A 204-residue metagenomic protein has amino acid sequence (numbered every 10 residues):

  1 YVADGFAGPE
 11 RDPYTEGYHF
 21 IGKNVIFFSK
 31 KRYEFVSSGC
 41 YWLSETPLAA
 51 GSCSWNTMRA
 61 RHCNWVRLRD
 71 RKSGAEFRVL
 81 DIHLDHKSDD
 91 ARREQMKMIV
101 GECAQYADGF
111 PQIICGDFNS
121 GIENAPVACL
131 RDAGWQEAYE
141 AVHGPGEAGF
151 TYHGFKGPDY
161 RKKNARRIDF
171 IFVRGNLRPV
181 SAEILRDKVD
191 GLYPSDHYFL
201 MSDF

Functional and structural regions predicted by a protein language model:
Y1-A3, A75-F77, D108-P111, W135: Loop/turn elements at helix/coil->beta-strand transitions in domains of secreted/extracellular proteins
Y1-E76, E183-L185: Structured beta-strand-rich core segments of catalytic domains in phosphoester-bond hydrolases
E10-R11, D85-S88, N119-G121: Short, catalytically relevant binding-site loops at active-site mouths
R32, R67, D90, E94 (+2 more regions): Metal-dependent phosphoester-hydrolase catalytic domains
C40-L43, I82-L84, L177: Hydrophobic pocket-lining residues within nucleotide cofactor-binding pockets
A60, R69-R93, K97: Metal-dependent phosphoester/phosphodiester hydrolase catalytic core
I82-L84, D117-F118, Y198: Active-site metal-binding loops of divalent metal-dependent hydrolases
